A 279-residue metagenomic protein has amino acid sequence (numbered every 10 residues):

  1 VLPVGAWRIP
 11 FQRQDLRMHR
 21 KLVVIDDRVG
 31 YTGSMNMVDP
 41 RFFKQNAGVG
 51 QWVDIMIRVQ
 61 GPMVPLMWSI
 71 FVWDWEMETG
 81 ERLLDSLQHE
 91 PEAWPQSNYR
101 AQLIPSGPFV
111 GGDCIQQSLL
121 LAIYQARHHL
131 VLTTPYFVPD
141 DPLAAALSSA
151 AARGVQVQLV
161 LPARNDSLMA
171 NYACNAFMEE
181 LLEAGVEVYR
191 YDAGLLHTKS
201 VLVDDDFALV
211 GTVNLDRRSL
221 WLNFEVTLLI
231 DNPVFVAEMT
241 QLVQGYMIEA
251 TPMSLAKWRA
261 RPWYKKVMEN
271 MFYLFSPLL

Functional and structural regions predicted by a protein language model:
V1-L279: Charged, low-complexity intrinsically disordered terminal segments
